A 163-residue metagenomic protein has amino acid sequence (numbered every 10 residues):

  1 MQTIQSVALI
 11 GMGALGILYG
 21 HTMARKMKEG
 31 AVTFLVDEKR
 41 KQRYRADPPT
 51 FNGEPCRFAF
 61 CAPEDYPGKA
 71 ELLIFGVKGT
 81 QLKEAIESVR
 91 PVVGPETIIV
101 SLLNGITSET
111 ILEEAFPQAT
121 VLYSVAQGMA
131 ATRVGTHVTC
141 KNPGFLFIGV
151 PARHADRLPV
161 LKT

Functional and structural regions predicted by a protein language model:
M1-R57: NAD(P)+-binding Rossmann beta1-loop-alpha1 motif at the extreme N-terminus of oxidoreductases
I4-Q5, E71, A119, G144: Nucleotide donor/acceptor-binding cores
F34, F60-A62, I148: Generic preference for hydrophobic
R40-R45, E109-T110, A155-R157: Short, charged/polar "capping" segments at the starts of alpha-helices and the immediately preceding loops
N52-T139: Rossmann-like NAD(P)(H) cofactor-binding subdomain of soluble oxidoreductases
T136-K162: Short beta-strand and adjoining strand-loop segment in the mid-core of the Rossmann-like NAD(P)-dependent dehydrogenase
